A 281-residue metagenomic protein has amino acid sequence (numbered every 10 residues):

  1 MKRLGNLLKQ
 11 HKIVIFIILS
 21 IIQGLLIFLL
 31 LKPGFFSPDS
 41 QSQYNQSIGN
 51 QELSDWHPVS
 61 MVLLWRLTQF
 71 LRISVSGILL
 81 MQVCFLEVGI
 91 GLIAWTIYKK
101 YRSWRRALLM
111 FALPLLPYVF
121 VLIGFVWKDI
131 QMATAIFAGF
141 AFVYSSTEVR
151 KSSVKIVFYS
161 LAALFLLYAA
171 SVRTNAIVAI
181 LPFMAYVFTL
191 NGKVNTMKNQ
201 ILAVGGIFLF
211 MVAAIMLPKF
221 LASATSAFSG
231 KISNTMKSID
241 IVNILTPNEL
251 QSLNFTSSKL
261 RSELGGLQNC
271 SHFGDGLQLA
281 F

Functional and structural regions predicted by a protein language model:
H11-F35, F208-F220: Transmembrane signal-anchor helices characteristic of membrane glycosylation enzymes that use polyprenol
H11-I15, I93-P117, A133-T134, S153: Transmembrane-helix signature of polytopic, membrane-embedded enzymes that assemble or transfer cell-envelope glycans
L30-Y44, E52-L64, R72-S76: Extracytoplasmic catalytic/substrate-binding loops of multi-pass membrane glycan-assembly enzymes
I48-Q51, L92, M132-R150, L161-L166 (+1 more regions): Specific aromatic-rich, kink-prone transmembrane helix
L80-Y101, A138: Transmembrane-helix motifs of polytopic, lipid-linked glycan transferases
G124-Q131, V172: Short acidic/glycine- and proline-prone juxtamembrane loop motifs at membrane-interface regions of multi-pass membrane
F158-R173, F208-F210, A214: Membrane-interface alpha helices of multi-pass inner-membrane proteins
A222-F281: Membrane-proximal stem/loop segments at transmembrane-domain junctions that anchor or position
